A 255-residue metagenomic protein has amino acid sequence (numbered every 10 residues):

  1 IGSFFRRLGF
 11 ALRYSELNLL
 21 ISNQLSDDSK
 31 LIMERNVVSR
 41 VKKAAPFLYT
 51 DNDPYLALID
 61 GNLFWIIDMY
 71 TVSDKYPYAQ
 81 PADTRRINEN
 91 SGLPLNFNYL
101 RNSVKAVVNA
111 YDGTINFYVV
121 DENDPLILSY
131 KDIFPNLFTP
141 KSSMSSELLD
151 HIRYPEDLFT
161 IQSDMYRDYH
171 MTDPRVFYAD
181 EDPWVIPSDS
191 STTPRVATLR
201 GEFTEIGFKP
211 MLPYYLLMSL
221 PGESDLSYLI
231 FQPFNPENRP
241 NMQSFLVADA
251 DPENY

Functional and structural regions predicted by a protein language model:
I1-Y255: Soluble extracytoplasmic regions of secretory-pathway and membrane proteins
